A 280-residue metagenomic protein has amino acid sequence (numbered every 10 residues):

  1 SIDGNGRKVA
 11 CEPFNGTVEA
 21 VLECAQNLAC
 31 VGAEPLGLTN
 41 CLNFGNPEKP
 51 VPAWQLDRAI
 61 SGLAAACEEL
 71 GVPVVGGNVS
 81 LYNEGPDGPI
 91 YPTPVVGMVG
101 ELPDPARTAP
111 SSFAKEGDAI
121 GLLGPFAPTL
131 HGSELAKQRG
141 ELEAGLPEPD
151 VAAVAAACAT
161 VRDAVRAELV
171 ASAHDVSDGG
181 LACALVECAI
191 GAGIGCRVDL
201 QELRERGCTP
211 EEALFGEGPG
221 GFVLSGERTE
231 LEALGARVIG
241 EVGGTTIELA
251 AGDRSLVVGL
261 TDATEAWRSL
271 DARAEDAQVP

Functional and structural regions predicted by a protein language model:
S1-P128, S133-E143: Glycine-rich phosphate/pyrophosphate-binding loop regions near the starts of catalytic domains
E12, E34, P128, L146-V154 (+2 more regions): Poly-acidic low-complexity segments
E12-N15, W54, G145-A155, A171-S172 (+2 more regions): A short glycine-/small-residue-rich loop at the edge of a beta-strand within enzyme catalytic domains
G16-E19, G97-P103, E148-A159, L200-G207: A general structural motif
A59-A66, L70-V75, V79-V95, E143-A144 (+2 more regions): Glycine-/charge-enriched secondary-structure boundary and capping motifs
